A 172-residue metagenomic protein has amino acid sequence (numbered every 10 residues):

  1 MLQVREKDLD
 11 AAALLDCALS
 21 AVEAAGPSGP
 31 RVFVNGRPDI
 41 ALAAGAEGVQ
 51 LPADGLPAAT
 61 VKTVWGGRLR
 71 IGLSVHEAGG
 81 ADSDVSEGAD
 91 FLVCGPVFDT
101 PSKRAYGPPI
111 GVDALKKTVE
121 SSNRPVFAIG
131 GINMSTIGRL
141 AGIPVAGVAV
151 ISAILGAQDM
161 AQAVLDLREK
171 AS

Functional and structural regions predicted by a protein language model:
M1, R37, A44-E47, V64 (+2 more regions): Alpha/beta enzyme core
M1-Q3, F33, Q50, G72 (+2 more regions): Conserved beta-strand positions in the central sheet of alpha/beta enzyme cores
Q3-A13, P96-R104: Glycine-rich, proline-tolerant flexible connector loops at the mouths of alpha/beta enzymes
E6-D8, P38-I40, E77-G79, F98 (+2 more regions): Active-site-proximal loop/turn and secondary-structure-junction residues that shape catalytic pockets, frequently
L14-V34, A53-E77, A105-A128, N133-M134 (+1 more regions): Alpha-helix-loop-beta-strand connector modules within alpha/beta enzyme cores
E23, L42, V49: Phosphate-group recognition and catalysis centered on beta-loop-alpha active-site segments
P30, E47, D90, R124 (+1 more regions): Receiver (REC) domain switch/active-site residues of two-component response regulators
A53-V61, F91-Y106, M134-K170: Glycine-rich phosphate-binding active-site loops on the catalytic face of alpha/beta enzymes
